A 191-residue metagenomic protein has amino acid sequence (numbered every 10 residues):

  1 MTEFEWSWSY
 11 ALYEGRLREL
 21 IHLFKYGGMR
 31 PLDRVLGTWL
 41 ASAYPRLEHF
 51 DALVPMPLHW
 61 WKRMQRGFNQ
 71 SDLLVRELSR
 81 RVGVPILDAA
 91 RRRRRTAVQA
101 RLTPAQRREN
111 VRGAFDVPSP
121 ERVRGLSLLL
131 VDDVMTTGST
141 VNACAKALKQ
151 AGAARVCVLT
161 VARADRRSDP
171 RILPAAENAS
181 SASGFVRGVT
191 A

Functional and structural regions predicted by a protein language model:
M1-L130, T137-A191: Conserved PRPP/pyrophosphate-binding segment of the phosphoribosyltransferase/PRPP-pathway fold
